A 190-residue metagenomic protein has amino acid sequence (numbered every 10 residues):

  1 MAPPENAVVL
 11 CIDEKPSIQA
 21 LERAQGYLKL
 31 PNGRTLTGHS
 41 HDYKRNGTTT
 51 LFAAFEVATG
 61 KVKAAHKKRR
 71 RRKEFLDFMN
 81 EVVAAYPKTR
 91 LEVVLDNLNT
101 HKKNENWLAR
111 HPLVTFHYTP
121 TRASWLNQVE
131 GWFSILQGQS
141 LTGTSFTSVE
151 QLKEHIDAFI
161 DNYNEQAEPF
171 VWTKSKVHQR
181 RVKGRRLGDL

Functional and structural regions predicted by a protein language model:
M1-L76, V177, R181-D189: Extended, low-complexity cationic-aromatic segments
C11-D13, A54, G60, M79 (+6 more regions): Mobile genetic element proteins and their domesticated derivatives, centered on retroelements and DNA transposons
E22, Q151-L190: C-terminal domain-tail junction helix/linker
T37-Y43, R110-Q128, T144-F146: RNase H-like polynucleotidyl transferase catalytic core
K73-E92: Short, basic/hydrophobic alpha-helical segments
T89-H101: Acidic/histidine-rich, metal-coordinating catalytic segments
K103-H111: Short, aromatic/basic amphipathic alpha-helical patches
V129-S148, N164: Active-site proximal helix-loop segment of RNase H-like, two-metal nucleases, encompassing DDE(D)
